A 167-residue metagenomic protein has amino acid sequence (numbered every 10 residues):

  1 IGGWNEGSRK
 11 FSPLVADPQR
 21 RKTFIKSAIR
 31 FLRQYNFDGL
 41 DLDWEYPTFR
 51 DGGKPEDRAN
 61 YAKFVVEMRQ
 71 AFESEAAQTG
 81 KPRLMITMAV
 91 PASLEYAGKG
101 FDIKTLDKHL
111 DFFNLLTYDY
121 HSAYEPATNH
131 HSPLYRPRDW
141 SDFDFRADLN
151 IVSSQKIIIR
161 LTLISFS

Functional and structural regions predicted by a protein language model:
I1, G39-W44, I86-T87: Short beta-strand segments at enzyme active-site cores
I1-L32, R58-A59, E67: Glycan-recognition patch characteristic of GH18 chitinases/ENGases and related GlcNAc/peptidoglycan-binding proteins
W4-F11, E45-F49, Y120-H121: Conserved radical SAM core fold
W4-N5, N36, I157: Generic detector of intrinsically disordered, low-complexity, polar/charged segments
S8-S12, G39, I103, H131: Intrinsically disordered, low-complexity regions
P18-L40, F101-Y120: Structural recognition of alpha->loop->beta junctions
P47-S167: Substrate-binding surface in catalytic domains of secreted glycosidases
